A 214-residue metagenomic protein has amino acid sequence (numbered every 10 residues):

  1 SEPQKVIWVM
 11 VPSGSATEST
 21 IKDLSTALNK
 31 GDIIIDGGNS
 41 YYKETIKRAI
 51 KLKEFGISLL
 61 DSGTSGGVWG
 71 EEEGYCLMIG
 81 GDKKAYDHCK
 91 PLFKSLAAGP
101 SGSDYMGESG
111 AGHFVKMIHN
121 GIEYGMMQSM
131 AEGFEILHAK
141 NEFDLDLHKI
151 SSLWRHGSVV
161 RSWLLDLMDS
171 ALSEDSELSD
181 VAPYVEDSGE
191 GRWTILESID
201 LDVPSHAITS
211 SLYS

Functional and structural regions predicted by a protein language model:
S1-Q4: Short acidic low-complexity segments
V6-V9, D23-A49: ADP-ribose/adenylate-binding Rossmann-like module
G14: N-terminal glycine/serine-rich phosphate-binding loop of ATP-dependent small-molecule kinases, especially carbohydrate
T17-K22, Y41-E132, K140: Rossmann-fold dinucleotide-binding core
I34, L59-L60, S205: Hydrophobic beta-strand scaffold residues
I35, N39, K47, E54 (+4 more regions): Metallocofactor- and cofactor-centric catalytic cores in central/energy metabolism, strongly enriched
D36-N39, D61-S65, P183-E186: Active-site nucleophile and cofactor-binding loops and adjacent substrate-binding regions of central metabolic enzymes
G74, M78-G80, H88, S101 (+1 more regions): Helical "substrate-binding/catalytic lid" subdomain of Rossmann-like NAD(P)-dependent dehydrogenases/reductases
